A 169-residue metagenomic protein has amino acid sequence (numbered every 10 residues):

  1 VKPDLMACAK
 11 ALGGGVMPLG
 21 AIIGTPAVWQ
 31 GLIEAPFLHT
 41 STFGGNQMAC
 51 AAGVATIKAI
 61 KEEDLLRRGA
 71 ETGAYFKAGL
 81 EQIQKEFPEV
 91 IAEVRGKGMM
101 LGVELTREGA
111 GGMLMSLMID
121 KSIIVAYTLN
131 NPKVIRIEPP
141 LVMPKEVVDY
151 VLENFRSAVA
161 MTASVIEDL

Functional and structural regions predicted by a protein language model:
V1-L169: Conserved N-terminal phosphate-binding loop of PLP-dependent enzymes in the Aspartate aminotransferase
